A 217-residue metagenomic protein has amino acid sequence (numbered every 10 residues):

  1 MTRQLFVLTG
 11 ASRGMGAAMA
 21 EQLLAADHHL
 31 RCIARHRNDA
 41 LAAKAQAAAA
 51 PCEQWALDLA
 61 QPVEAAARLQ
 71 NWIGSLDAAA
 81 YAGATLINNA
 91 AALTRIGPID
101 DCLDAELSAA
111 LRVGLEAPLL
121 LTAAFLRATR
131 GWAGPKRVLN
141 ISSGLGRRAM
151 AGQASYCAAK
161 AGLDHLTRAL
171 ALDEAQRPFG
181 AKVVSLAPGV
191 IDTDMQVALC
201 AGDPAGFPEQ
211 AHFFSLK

Functional and structural regions predicted by a protein language model:
S12-R13: Conserved glycine-rich cofactor-binding loop
A26-A42: Conserved glycine-rich Rossmann-like NAD(P)H-binding loop of the short-chain dehydrogenase/reductase
A47-V63: Rossmann-fold cofactor-recognition segment
A82, A91-S108, R127, G152: Conserved mid-core segment of classical short-chain dehydrogenase/reductases
D100-L119, L163: Catalytic Tyr-X3-Lys loop
T122, A159: Active-site helix of classical SDR
S143: Residue(s) in the substrate-gating loop at a strand-loop-helix junction that position the organic substrate next
R148, A169-A181: Active-site-adjacent segment of SDR/Rossmann-fold oxidoreductases
